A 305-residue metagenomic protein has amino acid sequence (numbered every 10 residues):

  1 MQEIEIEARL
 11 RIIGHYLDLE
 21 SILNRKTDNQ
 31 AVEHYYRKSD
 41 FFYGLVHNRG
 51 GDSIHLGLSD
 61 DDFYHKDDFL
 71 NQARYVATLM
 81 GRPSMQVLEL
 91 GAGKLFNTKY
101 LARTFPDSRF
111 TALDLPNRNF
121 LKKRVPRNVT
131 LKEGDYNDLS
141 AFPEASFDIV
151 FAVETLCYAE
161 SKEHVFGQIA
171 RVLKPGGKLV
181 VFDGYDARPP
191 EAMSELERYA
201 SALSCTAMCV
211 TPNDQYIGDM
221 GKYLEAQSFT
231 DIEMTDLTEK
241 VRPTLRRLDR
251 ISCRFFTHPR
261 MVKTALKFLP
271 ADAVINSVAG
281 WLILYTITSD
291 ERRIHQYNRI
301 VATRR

Functional and structural regions predicted by a protein language model:
M1-L45: N-terminal auxiliary segments of SAM/dcSAM-dependent transferases
R49, F63-P83: Conserved alpha-helix/loop element of class I SAM-dependent methyltransferases that forms part of the SAM/SAH-binding
L88, A92-D138: Class I SAM-dependent methyltransferase SAM/SAH-binding core
N137-V150: A short acidic, Gly/Pro-enriched loop at the edge of an enzyme's catalytic core that lines a small-molecule cofactor
D148-S161: A short SAM/SAH-binding and catalytic strip from SAM-dependent methyltransferases
E163-K178: A short glycine-rich, Lys/Arg-flanked "PGG" loop and its adjoining helix->strand segment in the class I
V180-A202: Conserved class I S-adenosyl-L-methionine
M193-S194, S204-I294, R305: Substrate-binding/catalytic lobe of Class I Rossmann-like enzymes that use SAM or dcSAM, i.e., the mid-to-C-terminal
